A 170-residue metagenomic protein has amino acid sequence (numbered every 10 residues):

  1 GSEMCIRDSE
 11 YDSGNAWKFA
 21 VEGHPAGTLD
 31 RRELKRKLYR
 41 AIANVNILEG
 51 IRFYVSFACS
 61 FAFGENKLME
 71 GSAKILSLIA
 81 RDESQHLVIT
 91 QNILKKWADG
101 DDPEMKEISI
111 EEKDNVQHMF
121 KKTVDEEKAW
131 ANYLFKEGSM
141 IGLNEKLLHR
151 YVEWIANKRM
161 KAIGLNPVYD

Functional and structural regions predicted by a protein language model:
G1-I6: Short, small-residue-biased leader/transition segments that mark boundaries at the very start of proteins
G14-R31: Accessory "access/gating" subregions that flank catalytic or transport cores
L29-R40, A58-L78, I93-N115, N132-L143: Inter-helical turn/loop segments and adjacent helix faces that build the functional surface of alpha-helical bundle
L38-F63, Q85-I89: Alpha-helical bundle segments that constitute or directly flank the non-heme di-iron/ferroxidase center
N46-I51, S77-V88, Q117, K121-D125: Generic structural signal for well-ordered, non-transmembrane alpha-helical segments in soluble/cytosolic regions
D99-D170: Extended, helix-rich structural scaffolds rather than catalytic motifs
